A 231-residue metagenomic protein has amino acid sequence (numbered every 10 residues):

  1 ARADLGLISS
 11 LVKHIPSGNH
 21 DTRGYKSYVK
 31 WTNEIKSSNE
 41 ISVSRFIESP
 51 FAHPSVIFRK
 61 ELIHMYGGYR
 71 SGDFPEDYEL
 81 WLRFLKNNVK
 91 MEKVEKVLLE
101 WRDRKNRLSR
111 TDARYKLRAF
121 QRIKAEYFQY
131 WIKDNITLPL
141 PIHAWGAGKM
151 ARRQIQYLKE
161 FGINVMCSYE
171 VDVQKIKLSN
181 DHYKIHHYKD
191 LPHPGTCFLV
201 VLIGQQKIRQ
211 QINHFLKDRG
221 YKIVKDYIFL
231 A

Functional and structural regions predicted by a protein language model:
A1-Y25: Conserved donor NDP-sugar-binding/catalytic core segment of glycosyltransferases
R2, Y69-R70, K222: Conserved H-loop
R2-L5, V89, P139, G195-T196: Short, high-confidence coil segments that cap the C-terminus of an alpha-helix and link into the following beta-strand
D4, A52, M65-Y66, A144-G146: Short glycine/serine/threonine-biased micro-segments
L7, M91-K93, S168, I185: Conserved beta-strand scaffold positions in the cores of enzyme catalytic domains, especially in NTP/NDP-utilizing
S10, P16, Y28-D112: Conserved nucleotide-sugar donor-binding catalytic segment
F46, D77, W81, E100-A231: Hydrophobic, well-ordered beta-alpha structural blocks that scaffold small-molecule cofactor pockets
